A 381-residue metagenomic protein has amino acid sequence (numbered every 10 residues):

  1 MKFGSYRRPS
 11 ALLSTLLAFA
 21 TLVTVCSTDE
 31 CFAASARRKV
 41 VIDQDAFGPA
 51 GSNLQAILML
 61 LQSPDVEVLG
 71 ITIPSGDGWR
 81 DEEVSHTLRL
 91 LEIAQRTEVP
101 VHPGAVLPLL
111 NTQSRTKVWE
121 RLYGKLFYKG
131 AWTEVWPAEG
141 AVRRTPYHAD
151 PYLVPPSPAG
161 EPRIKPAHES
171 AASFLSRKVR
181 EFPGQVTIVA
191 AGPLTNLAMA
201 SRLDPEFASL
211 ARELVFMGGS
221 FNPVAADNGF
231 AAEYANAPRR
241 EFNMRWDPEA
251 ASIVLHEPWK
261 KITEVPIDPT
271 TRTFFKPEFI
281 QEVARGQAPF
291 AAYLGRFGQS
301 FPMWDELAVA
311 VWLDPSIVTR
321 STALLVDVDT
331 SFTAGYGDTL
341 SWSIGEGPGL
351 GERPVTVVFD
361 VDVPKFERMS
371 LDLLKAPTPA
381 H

Functional and structural regions predicted by a protein language model:
M1-R8: N-terminal secretory signal peptides that target proteins for export/translocation
A11-S27: Bacterial N-terminal signal peptides
T24-A36: Bacterial Sec-dependent signal peptides at the C-terminal "C-region" and cleavage site
A34-E98, T112-S114, E134, A138 (+2 more regions): Active-site histidine-anchored catalytic micro-motif
A36-R38, Q55-V68, A235-N236, F242-H381: Conformational coupling and interaction surfaces
G78-H86, L109-L110, S220-V224, D327-G345: Short, mixed-charge aromatic SLiMs
P100-P108: A short, structured active-site edge motif that brings together acidic residues
V118-P137: A charged helix-plus-loop insertion that forms the helical arch/lid used to bind and gate nucleic-acid substrates
